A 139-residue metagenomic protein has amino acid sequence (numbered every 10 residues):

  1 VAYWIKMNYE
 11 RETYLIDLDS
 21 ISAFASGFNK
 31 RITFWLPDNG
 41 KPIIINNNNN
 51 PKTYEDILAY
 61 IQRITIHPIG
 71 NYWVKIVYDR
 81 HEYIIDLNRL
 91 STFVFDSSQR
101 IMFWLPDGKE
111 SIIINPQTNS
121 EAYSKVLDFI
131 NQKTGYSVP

Functional and structural regions predicted by a protein language model:
A2-E12, D19-Y83, N88-P139: Acidic, Ser/Thr- and proline-rich intrinsically disordered linker/docking segments of eukaryotic scaffolds
